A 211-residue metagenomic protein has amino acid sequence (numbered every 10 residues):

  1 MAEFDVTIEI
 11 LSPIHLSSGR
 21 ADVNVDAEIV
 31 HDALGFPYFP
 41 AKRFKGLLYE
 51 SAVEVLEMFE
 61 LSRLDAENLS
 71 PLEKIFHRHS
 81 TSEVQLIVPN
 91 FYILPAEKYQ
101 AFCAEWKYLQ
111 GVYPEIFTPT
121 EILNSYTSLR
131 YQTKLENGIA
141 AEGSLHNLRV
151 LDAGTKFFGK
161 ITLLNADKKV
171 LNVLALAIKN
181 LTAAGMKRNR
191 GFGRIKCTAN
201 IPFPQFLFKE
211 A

Functional and structural regions predicted by a protein language model:
M1-Y126, A140-A211: RNA-binding basic/glycine-rich loop and surface signature characteristic of RAMP-family CRISPR effectors
